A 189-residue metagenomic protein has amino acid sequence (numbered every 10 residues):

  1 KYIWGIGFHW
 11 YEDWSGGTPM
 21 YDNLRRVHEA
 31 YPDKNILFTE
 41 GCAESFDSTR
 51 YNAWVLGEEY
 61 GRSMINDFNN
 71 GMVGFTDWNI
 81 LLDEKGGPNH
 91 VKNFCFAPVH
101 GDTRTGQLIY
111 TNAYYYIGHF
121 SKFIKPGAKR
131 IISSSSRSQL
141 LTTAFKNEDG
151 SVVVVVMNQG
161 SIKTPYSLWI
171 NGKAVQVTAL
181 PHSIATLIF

Functional and structural regions predicted by a protein language model:
K1, T18-V27, G57-N66, S135-Q139: Alpha-helical scaffolding within the catalytic cores of extracellular/periplasmic polymer-degrading hydrolases
K1-E44: Active-site neighborhood of glycoside hydrolase catalytic domains
Y2-W4, Y31-I36, N70-F75, P126 (+1 more regions): Loop/turn elements at helix/coil->beta-strand transitions in domains of secreted/extracellular proteins
I6, D67, F75, I117 (+2 more regions): Conserved, mostly hydrophobic/aromatic
W10, F38-A43, T76-I80, V156-N158 (+3 more regions): Active-site proximal loops enriched in glycine and acidic residues that flank catalytic Cys/His/Asp and coordinate
D13-G16, E44-S48, L82-P88, S161-T164 (+1 more regions): Flexible loop/turn segments at secondary-structure boundaries
N35-Y116, I132-S135: Aromatic/acidic polysaccharide-binding cleft in carbohydrate-active enzymes
K122, S133-N171, T178, H182: Carbohydrate-binding surface patches
